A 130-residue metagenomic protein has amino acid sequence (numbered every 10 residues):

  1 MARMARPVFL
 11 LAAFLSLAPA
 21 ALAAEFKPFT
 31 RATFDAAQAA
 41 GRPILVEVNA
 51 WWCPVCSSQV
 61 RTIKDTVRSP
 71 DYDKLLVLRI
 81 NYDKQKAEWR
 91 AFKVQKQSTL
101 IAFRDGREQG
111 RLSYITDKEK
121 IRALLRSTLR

Functional and structural regions predicted by a protein language model:
V8-A18: Bacterial N-terminal signal peptides
P19-A23: Sec/Tat signal peptide C-region and signal peptidase I cleavage site
F26-R42: A short beta-strand-turn-helix
A39-W51: Short active-site neighborhood of thiol/selenol oxidoreductases, capturing the structured segment around
R42-P43, F92-I101: Structural micro-motif
V48, Y72-K86: Thiol-based oxidoreductase modules, predominantly thioredoxin-like and allied folds used for disulfide exchange
S57-P70: Typically the conserved alpha-helix immediately C-terminal to a functionally engaged Cys/Sec in thioredoxin-like
I101-R130: Non-catalytic, surface beta->alpha helical segment in thiol-disulfide oxidoreductase systems
